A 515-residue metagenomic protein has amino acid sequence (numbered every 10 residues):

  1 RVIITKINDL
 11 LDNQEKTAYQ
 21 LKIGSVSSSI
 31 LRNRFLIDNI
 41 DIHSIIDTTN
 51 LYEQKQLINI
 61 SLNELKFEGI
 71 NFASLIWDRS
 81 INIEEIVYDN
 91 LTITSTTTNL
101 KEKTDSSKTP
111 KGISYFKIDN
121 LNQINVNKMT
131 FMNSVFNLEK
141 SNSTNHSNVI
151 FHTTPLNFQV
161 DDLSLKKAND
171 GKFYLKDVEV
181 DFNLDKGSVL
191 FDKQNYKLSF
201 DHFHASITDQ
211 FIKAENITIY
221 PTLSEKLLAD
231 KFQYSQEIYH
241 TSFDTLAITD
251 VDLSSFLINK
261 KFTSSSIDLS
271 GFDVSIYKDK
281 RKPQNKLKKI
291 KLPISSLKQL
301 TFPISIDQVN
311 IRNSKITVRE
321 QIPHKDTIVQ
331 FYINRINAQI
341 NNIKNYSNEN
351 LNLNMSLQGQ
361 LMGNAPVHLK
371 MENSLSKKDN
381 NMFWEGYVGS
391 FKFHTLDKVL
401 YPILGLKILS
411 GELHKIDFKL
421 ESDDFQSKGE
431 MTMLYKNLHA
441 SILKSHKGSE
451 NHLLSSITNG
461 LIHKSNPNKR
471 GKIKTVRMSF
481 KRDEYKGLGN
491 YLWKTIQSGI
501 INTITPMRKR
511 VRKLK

Functional and structural regions predicted by a protein language model:
R1-T17: N-terminal type II signal-anchor transmembrane helix that functions as the membrane-insertion/stop-transfer segment
K16-Q20, T49-E68, N82-I83, T144-D161 (+8 more regions): Amphipathic hydrophobic-ligand
Y19-L100, S114-K140, D161-I217, D230-D279 (+1 more regions): Flexible beta-edge/linker motif
N99-L100, T144, E225-A229, K280-K282 (+2 more regions): Outer-membrane beta-barrel translocator domains and adjoining extracellular loop/strand segments of Gram-negative
K101-T109, K282-K289, L404, H446-L453: Flexible, surface-exposed loop regions and adjacent strand-edge segments of Gram-negative outer-membrane beta-barrel
G112-V135, E139, D185, L253 (+2 more regions): Solvent-exposed beta-strand/coil patches in large extracellular/periplasmic or lumenal scaffold regions
S374, N380, Y387, K398-K515: Extended terminal
